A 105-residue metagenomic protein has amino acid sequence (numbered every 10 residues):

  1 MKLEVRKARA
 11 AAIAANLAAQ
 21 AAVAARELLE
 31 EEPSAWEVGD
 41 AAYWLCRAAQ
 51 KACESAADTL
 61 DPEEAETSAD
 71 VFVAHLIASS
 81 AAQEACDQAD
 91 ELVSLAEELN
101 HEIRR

Functional and structural regions predicted by a protein language model:
M1-R105: Long, low-complexity or tandemly repetitive, helically biased scaffold regions used for multimeric assembly/adhesion
